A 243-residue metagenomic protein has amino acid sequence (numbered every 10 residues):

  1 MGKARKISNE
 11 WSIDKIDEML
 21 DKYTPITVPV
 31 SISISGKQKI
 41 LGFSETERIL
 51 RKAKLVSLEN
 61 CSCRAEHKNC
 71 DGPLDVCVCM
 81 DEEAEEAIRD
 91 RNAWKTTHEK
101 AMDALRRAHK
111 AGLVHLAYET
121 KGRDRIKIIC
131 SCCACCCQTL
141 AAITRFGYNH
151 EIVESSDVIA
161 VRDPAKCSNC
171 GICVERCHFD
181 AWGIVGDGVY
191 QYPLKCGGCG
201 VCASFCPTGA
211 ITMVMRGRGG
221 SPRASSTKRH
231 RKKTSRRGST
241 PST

Functional and structural regions predicted by a protein language model:
M1-A141: Iron-sulfur-associated redox domains of electron-transfer enzymes in respiratory and anaerobic energy metabolism
H67, E83, C136-Q138, I143 (+4 more regions): Secreted/processed peptides and extracellular or luminal domains of membrane proteins
D75-M80, A134-Q138, N149-E151, A210 (+1 more regions): Short, low-complexity, polar/charged sequence segments that are solvent-exposed and flexible
D81-E85, A141-I143, S155-D157, G186-D187 (+2 more regions): Glycine-rich loops and low-complexity Gly/Arg-rich segments that provide flexible linkers or classic glycine-based
A108, I143, A160-N169, C206 (+1 more regions): Short secondary-structure transition/capping segments
H109-L116, F179-D187, T234-T243: A broadly tuned preference for mixed-charge, low-complexity surface segments
A117-I129, F146-E175, D180-G198, T212-P222: Ferredoxin-like iron-sulfur electron-transfer modules
P193-T243: Flanking helices and flexible, charged tails adjoining ferredoxin-like Fe-S electron-transfer domains in multi-subunit
